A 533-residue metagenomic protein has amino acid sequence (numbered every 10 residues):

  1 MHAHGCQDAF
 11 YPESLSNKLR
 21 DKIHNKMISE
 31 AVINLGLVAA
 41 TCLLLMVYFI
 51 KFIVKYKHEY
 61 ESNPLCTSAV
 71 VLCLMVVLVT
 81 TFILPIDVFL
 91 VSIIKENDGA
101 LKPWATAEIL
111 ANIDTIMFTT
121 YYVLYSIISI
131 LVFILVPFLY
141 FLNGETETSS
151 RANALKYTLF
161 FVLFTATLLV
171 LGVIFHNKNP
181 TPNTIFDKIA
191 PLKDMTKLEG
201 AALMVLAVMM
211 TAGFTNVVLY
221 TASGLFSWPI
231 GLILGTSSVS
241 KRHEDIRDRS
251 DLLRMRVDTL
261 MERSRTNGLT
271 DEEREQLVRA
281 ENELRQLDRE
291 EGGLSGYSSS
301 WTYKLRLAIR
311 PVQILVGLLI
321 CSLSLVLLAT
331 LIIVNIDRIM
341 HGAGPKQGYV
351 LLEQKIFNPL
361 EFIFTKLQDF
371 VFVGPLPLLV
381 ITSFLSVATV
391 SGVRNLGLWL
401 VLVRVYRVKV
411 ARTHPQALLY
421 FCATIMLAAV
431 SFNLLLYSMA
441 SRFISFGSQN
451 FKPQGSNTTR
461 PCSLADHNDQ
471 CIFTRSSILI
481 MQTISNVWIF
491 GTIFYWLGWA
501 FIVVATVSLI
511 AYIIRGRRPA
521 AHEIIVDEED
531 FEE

Functional and structural regions predicted by a protein language model:
H2-S240, E244, G296-E533: Extended, helix-rich structural scaffolds rather than catalytic motifs
Q7-F10, K241-L294, H522-E533: Non-transmembrane, juxtamembrane loop and terminal tail segments of multi-pass eukaryotic membrane proteins
